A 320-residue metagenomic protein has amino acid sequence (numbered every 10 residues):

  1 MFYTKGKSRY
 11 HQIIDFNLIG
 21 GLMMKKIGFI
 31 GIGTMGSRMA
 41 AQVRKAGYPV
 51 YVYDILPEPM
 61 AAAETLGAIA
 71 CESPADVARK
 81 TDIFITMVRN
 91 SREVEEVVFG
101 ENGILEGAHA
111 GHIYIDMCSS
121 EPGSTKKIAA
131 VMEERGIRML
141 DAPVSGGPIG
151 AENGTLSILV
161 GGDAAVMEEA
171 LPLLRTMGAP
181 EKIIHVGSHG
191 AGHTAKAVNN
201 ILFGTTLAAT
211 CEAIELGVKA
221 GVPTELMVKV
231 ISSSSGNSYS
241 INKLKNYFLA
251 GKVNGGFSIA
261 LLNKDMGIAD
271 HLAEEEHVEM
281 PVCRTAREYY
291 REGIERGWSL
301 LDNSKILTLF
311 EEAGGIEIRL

Functional and structural regions predicted by a protein language model:
K5-M23: Short, Lys/Arg-enriched N-terminal segments with co-localized hydrophobic residues within the first ~10-30 amino acids
I19-R79, I83-M87, H112, M117-C118 (+2 more regions): NAD(P)+-binding Rossmann beta1-loop-alpha1 motif at the extreme N-terminus of oxidoreductases
I27, S120-N200: Rossmann-fold dinucleotide-binding core
P74-R138: Rossmann-fold NAD(P) dinucleotide-binding segment
I158-G161, S188-A220, K229-K243, F257-K264: Active-site-proximal catalytic alpha-helix in oxidoreductases
H189-H193, L202, Y239-L301: Interdomain hinge/lid region at the active-site interface of Rossmann-like NAD(P)-dependent oxidoreductases
E295-L320: NAD(P)-dependent dehydrogenase/reductase Rossmann-like domain
